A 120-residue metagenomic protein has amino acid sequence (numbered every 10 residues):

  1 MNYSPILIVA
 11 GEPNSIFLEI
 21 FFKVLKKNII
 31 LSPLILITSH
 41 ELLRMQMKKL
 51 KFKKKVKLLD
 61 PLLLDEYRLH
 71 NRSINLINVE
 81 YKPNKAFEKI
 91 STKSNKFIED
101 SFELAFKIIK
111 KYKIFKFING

Functional and structural regions predicted by a protein language model:
M1-G120: Contiguous, glycine/small-aliphatic-enriched amphipathic segments in soluble metabolic enzymes
